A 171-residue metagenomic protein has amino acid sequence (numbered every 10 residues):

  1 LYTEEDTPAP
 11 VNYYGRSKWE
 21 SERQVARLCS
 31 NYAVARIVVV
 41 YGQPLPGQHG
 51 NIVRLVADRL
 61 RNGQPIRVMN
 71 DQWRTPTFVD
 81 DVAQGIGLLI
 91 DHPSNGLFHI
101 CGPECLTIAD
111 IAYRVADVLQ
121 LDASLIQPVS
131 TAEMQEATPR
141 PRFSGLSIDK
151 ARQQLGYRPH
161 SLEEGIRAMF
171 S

Functional and structural regions predicted by a protein language model:
L1-N12: Active-site "gating" loop of Rossmann-like NAD(P)-dependent oxidoreductase/epimerase domains
V11-Y14, D71: Catalytic tyrosine of NAD(P)H-dependent dehydrogenase/reductases that use a Tyr as the general acid/base
S17: Active-site helix of classical SDR
R23-W73, D81: NAD(P)-dependent short-chain dehydrogenase/reductase
P44-Q48, Q72-D81, I100-V118, A168: Substrate-binding strand-loop-helix patch in Rossmann-like NAD(P)-dependent oxidoreductase/epimerase domains
V56, I86-I90, A112-V115, I166-F170: Hydrophobic "lid"/C-terminal helical patch of Rossmann-like NAD(P)-dependent dehydrogenase/epimerase domains
G85, H92-A137: Mid/C-terminal beta-alpha module of Rossmann-like enzyme folds, strongest in SDR-family dehydrogenases/epimerases
T107-Y113, S130-M169: Conserved C-terminal active-site "lid" loop/helix of NAD(P)H-dependent oxidoreductases that clamps the redox cofactor
